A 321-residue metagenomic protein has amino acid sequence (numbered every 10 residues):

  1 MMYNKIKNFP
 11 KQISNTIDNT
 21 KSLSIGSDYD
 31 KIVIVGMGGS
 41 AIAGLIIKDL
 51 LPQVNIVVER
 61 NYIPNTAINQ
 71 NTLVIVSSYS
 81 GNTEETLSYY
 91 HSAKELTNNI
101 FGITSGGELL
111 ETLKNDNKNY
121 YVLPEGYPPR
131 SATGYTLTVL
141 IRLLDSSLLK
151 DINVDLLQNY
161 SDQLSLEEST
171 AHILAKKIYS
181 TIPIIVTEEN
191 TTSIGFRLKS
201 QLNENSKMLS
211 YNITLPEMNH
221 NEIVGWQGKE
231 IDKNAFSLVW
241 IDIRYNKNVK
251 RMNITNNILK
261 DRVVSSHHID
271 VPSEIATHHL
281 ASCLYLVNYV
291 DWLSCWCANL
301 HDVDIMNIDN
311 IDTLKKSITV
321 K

Functional and structural regions predicted by a protein language model:
M1-D18, I100-F101, E111-Y121, E125 (+3 more regions): Phosphate-moiety recognition in structured ligand-binding domains
M2-K5, N15-T20, S24, D30-K31 (+2 more regions): Active-site phosphate/pyrophosphate-binding segments
Q12-N15, I46, S88, V139-R142 (+7 more regions): Alpha-helical scaffold segments in soluble metabolic enzymes
G26-Q163, K176, I243-N246, N253-S265: Glycine-rich phosphate-binding loops that contact phosphosugars or nucleotide phosphates
V35, V186-E188, I241: Generic beta-strand/beta-sheet core signal
V58-N61, I103, M208-N219, S265-A276: A generic structural motif
N71-V76, G134-I141, I223-K229, S282-Y289: Short, surface-exposed amphipathic charged segments that create phosphate/polyanion-binding patches used for binding
